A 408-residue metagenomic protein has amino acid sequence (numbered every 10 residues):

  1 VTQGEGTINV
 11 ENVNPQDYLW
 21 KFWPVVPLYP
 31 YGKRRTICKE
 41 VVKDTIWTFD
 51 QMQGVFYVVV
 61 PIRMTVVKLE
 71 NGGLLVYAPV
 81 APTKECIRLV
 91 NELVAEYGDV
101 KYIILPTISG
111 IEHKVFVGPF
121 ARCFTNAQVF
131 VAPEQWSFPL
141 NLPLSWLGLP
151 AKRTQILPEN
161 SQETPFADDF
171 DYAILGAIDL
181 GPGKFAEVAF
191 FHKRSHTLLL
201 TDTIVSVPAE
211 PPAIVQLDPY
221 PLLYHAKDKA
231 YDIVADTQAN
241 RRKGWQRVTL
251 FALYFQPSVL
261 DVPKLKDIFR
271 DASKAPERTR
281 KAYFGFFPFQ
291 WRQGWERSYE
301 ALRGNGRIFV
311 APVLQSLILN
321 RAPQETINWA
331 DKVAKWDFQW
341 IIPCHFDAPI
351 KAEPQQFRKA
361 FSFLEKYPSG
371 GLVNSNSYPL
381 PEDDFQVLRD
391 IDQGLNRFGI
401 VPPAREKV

Functional and structural regions predicted by a protein language model:
V1-N71: Zn-dependent metallo-beta-lactamase
R34, P133-E187, E325: Metallo-beta-lactamase
M52, N71-K84, L314-I318: Glycine-rich phosphate-binding "P-loop"
V67, T107, F190, D202 (+1 more regions): Divalent metal-coordination and catalytic microenvironments
G73-L75, Y102, S195-T197, W340: Structural motif
V80-A81, E92-Y102, I108-G110, V115-C123 (+2 more regions): Cap/insert and terminal regions of metallo-dependent hydrolase folds
K101-I108, A127-S137: Short internal beta-strands
D171-I214: Hydrophobic, aromatic-enriched interface-forming segments
